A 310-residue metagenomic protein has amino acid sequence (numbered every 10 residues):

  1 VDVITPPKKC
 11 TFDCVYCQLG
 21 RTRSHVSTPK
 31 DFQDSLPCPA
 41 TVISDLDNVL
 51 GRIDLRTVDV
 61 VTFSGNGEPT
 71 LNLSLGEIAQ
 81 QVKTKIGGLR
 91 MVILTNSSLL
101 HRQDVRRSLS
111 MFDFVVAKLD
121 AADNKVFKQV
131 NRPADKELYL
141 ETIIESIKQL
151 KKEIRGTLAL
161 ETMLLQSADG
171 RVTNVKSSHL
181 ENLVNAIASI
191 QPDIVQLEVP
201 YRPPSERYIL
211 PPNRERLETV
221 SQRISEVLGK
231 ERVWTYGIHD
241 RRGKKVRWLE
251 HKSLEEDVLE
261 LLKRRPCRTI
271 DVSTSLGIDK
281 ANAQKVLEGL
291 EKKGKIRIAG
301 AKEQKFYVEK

Functional and structural regions predicted by a protein language model:
D2, Q18, V60-S64, V92: Short, conserved beta-strand segments within well-ordered enzyme catalytic domains that often line or immediately flank
D2-T41: Canonical Radical SAM [4Fe-4S] cluster-binding loop centered on the CxxxCxxC motif and its immediate flanking residues
T5, D47, D54, R171-K310: Auxiliary Fe-S-binding modules of radical SAM enzymes
T41-S64, L228: Short Fe-S-cluster ligation motifs
T70-P212, R216: Conserved AdoMet/S-adenosylmethionine-binding subsite of the radical SAM
